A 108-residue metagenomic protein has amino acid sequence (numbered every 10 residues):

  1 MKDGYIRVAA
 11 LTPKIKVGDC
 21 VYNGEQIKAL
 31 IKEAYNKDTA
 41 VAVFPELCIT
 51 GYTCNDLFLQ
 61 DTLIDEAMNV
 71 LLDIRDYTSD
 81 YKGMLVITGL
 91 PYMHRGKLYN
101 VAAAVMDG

Functional and structural regions predicted by a protein language model:
M1-D107: Hydrophobic structural segments
